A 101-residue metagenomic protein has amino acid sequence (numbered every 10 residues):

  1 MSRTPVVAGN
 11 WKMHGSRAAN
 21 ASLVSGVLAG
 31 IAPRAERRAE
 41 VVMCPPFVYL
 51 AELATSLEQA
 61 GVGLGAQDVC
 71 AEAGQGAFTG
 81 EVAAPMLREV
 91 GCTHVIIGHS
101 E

Functional and structural regions predicted by a protein language model:
M1-E101: Active-site loop-to-helix "anion-binding N-cap" substructures in soluble metabolic enzymes
